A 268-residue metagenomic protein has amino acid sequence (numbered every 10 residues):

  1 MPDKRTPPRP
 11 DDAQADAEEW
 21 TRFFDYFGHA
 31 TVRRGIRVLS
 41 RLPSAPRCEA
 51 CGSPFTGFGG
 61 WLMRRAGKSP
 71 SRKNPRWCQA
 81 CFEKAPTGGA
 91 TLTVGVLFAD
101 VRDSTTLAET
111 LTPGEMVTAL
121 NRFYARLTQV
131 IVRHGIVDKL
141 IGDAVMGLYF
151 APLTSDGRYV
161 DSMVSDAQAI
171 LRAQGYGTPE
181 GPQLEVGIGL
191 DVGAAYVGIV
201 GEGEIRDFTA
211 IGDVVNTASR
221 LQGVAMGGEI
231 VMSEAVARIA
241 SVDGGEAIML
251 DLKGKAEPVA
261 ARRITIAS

Functional and structural regions predicted by a protein language model:
M1-E49: A broadly conserved sequence feature marking short terminus-proximal activation segments in nucleic acid-centric
A30-D138: Juxtacatalytic helix/coil linker segments that couple regulatory or sensory modules to the catalytic cores
V96, V145, V186-V192: A structural signal for short, well-ordered beta-strand segments
N121-H134, L153-I188, D213-V214, S219: Alpha-helical scaffold within the catalytic cores of cyclic-nucleotide enzymes
A144-D156: Short beta-strand->loop micro-motif that forms the acidic, two-metal-ion catalytic signature in nucleotide-processing
R158, R206-T209, I230: Catalytic cores and conserved motifs of cyclic dinucleotide signaling enzymes
G187, D191, V197-Q222: Catalytic-core segments of nucleotide cyclases and related cyclic-nucleotide turnover enzymes
G227-S268: Cytosolic regulatory/linker segments at or just downstream of nucleotide-handling modules in signal-transduction
